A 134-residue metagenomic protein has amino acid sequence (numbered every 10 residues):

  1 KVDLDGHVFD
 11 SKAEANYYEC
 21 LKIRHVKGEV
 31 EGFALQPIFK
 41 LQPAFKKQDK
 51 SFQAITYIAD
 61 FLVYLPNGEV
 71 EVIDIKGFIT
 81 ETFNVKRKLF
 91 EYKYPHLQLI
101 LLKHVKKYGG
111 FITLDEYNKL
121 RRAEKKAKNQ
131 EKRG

Functional and structural regions predicted by a protein language model:
K1-G134: Electrostatic, structured charged patches in enzyme active sites and in nucleic-acid/phosphate-binding
